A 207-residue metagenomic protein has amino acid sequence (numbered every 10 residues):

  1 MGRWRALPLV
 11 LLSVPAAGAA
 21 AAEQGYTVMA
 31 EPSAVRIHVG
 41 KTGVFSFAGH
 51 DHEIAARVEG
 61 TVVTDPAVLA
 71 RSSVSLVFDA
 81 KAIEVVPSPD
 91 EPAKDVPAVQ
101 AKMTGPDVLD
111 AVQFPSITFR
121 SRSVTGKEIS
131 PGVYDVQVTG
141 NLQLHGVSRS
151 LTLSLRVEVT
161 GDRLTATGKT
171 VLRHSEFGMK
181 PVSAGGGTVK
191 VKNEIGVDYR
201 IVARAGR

Functional and structural regions predicted by a protein language model:
M1-P8: Bacterial N-terminal signal peptides that target proteins for export
L11-A20: Hydrophobic h-region of N-terminal signal peptides that target proteins for export in Gram-negative bacteria
A19-R207: Low-complexity, acidic/polar, glycine-enriched regions of mature
